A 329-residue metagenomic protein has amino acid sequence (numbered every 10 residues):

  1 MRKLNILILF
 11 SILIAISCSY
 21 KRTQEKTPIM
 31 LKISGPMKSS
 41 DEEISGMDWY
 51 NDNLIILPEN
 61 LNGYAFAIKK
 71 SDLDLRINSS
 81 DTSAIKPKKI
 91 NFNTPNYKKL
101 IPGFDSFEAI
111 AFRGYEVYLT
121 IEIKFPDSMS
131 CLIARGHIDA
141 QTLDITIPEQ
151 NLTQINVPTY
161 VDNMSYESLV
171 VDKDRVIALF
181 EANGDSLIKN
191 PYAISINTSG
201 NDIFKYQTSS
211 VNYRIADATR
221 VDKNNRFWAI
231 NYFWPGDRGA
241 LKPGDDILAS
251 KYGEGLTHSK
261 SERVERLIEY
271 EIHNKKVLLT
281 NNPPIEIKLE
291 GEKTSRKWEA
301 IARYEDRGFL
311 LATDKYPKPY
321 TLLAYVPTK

Functional and structural regions predicted by a protein language model:
M1-T27: Bacterial Sec-dependent N-terminal signal peptides
S19-K329: Sequence/structural signature of beta-propeller domains
